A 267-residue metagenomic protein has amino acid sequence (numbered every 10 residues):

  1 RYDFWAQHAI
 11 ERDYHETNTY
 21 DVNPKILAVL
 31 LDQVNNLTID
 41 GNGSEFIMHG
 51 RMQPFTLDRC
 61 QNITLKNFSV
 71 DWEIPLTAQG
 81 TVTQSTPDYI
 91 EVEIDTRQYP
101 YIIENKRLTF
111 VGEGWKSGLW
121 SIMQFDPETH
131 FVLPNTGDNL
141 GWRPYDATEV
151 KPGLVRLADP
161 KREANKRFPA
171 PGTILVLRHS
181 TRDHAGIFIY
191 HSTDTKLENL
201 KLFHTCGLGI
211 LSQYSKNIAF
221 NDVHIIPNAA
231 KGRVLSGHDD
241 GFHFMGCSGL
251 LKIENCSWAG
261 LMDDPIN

Functional and structural regions predicted by a protein language model:
Y2-D13, A158-A164, I225-A230: Short regulatory "switch" loops immediately downstream of catalytic or recognition motifs within protein catalytic
Y2-T38, I47-K66, I74-D88, D95 (+3 more regions): Extracellular beta-strand-rich solenoid/capping regions of secreted or surface-exposed proteins that bind or remodel
H15-Y20, L31, R162, I218-S257: Extended hydrophobic/aromatic segments used for targeting, binding, or gating
N36, D40-E45, Q61-D71, T193-H204 (+2 more regions): Right-handed parallel beta-helix
G80-P144: Non-catalytic, alpha-helical, charged scaffold/linker segments that couple or flank catalytic or architectural cores
L119-H191, K196-C206: Long, low-complexity, polar/charged, intrinsically disordered or flexibly structured peripheral segments
